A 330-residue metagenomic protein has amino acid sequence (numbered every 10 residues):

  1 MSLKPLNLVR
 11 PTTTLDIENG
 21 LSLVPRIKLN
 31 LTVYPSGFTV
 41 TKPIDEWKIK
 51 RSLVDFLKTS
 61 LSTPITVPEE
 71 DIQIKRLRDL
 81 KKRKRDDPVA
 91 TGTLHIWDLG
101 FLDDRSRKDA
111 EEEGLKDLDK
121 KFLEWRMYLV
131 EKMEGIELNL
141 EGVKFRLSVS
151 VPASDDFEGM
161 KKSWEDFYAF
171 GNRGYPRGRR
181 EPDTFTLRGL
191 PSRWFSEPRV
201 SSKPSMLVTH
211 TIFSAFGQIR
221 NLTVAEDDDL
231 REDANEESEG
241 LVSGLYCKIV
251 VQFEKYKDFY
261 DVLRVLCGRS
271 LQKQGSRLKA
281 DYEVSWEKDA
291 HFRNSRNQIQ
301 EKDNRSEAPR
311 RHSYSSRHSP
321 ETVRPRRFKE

Functional and structural regions predicted by a protein language model:
M1-R26, K48, S52-R231: Eukaryotic nuclear low-complexity, Arg/Ser/Gly/Pro-rich intrinsically disordered regions
L31-G37, T93-G100, F253-K255: Short beta-strand-to-loop capping motifs
V40-K48, D103-R105, D258-D261: Short, conserved charged micro-motifs
K42, L118, P176, K248-V251: Generic alpha-helical structural element
E137-W164, N172-G174, S270-S313: Low-complexity RS/RG/RGG-rich segments used by eukaryotic RNA-binding proteins and nuclear co-regulators for mRNP
D183, R188-S295, E301, H318 (+1 more regions): Eukaryotic modular interaction domains in large regulatory/scaffold proteins
N304-E330: Extended, charge-rich intrinsically disordered regulatory tails
